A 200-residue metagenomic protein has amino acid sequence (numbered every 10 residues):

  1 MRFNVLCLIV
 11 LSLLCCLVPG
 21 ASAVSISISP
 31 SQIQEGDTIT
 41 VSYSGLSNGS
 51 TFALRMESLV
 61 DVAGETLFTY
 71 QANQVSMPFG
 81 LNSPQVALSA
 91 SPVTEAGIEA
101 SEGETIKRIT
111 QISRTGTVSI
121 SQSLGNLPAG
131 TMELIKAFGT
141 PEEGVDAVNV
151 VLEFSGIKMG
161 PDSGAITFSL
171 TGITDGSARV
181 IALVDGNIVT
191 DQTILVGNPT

Functional and structural regions predicted by a protein language model:
R2-T200: Serine/threonine-biased, Pro/acidic-interspersed low-complexity stretches characteristic of secreted/cell-surface
